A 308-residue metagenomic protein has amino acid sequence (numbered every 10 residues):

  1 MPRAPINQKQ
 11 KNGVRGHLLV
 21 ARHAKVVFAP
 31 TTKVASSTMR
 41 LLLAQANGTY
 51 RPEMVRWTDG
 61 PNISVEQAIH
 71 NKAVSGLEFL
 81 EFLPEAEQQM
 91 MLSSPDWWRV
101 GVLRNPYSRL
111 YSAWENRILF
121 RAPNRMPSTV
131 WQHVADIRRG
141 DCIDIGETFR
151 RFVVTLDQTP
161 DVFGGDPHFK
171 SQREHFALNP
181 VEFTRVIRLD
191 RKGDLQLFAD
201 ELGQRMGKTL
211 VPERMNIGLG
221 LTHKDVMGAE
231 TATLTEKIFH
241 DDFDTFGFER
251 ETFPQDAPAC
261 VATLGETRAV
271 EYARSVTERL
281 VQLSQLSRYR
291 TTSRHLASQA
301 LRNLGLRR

Functional and structural regions predicted by a protein language model:
M1-R308: Membrane-interface amphipathic segments in extracytoplasmic regions
